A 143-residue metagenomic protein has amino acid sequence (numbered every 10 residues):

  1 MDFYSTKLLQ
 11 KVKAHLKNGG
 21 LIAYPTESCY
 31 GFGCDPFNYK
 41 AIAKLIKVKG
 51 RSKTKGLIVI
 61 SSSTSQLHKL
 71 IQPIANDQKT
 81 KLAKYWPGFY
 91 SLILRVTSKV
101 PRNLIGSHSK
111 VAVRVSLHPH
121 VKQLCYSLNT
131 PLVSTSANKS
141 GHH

Functional and structural regions predicted by a protein language model:
M1-H143: Active-site-adjacent structural elements in enzyme catalytic cores
